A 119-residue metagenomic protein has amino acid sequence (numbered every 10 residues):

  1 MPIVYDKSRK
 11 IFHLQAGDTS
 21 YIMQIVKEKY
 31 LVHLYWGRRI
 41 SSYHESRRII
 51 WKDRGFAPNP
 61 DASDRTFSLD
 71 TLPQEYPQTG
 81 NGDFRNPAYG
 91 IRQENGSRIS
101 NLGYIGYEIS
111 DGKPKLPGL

Functional and structural regions predicted by a protein language model:
M1-L119: N-terminal accessory beta-strand-rich subdomains and adjacent acidic, glycine-rich linkers that precede catalytic cores
